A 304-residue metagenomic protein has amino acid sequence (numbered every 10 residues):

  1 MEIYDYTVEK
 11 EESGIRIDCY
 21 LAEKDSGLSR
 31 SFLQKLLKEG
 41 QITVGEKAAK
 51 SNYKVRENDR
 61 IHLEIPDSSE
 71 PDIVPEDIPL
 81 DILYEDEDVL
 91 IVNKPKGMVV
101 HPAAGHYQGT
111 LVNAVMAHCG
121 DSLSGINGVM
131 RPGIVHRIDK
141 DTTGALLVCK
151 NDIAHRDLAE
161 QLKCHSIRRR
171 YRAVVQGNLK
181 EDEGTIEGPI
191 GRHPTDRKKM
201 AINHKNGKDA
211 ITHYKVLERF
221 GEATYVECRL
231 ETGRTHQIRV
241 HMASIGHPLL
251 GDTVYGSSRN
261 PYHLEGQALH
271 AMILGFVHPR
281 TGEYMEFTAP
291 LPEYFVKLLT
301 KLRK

Functional and structural regions predicted by a protein language model:
M1-T185, P189-G191, Y294-L302: RNA pseudouridine synthases
K50-K54, E227, G266: Short, surface-exposed secondary-structure edge patches
I82, V175, H213-V216, L249: Conserved hydrophobic positions within beta-strands
V92, V240, G251: Active-site flanking residues adjacent to catalytic metal/cofactor-binding acidic residues
G128-E160, R168, R172, E187-I245 (+1 more regions): The conserved catalytic core of RNA pseudouridine synthases
G177-L179, T232, R259: Glycine-rich beta-alpha junction loops
A201, G251-H263: Short, surface-exposed loop/helix-turn segments at secondary-structure junctions that function as lids/hinges flanking
H263-A271: Active-site-adjacent capping/gating segments
